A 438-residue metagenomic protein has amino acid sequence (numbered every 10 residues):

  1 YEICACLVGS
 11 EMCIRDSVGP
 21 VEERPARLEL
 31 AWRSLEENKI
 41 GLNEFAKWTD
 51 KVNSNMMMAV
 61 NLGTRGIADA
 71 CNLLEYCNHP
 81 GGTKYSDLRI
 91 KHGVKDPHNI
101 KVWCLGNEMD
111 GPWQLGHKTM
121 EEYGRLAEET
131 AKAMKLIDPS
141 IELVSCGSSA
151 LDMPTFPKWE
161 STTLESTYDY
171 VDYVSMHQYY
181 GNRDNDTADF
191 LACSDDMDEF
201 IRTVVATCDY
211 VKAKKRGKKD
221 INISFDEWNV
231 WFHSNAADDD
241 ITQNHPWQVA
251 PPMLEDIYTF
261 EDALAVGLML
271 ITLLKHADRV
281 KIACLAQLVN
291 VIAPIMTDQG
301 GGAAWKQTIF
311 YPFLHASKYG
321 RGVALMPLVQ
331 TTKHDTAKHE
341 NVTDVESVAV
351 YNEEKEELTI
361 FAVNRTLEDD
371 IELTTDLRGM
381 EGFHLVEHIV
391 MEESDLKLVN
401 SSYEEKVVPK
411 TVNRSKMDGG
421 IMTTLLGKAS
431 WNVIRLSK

Functional and structural regions predicted by a protein language model:
Y1-G9, I14: Single conserved hydrophobic/aromatic residue that forms the stacking wall/gate of nucleotide- or nucleobase-binding
E11-L42, K47, K51, T83-W113 (+2 more regions): Aromatic- and acidic-residue-enriched carbohydrate-binding clefts of CAZyme catalytic domains
F45-W48, G66-L105, L126-I137, A150-S175 (+2 more regions): An active-site-proximal structural segment forming one wall of the substrate-binding cleft that immediately precedes
N61, R89-I90, A131-T155, F200-V230 (+1 more regions): Aromatic-lined carbohydrate-recognition surfaces of secreted/lumenal glycan-active proteins
K95-L115, C146-G147, E160-D198, I221-N222 (+5 more regions): Aromatic- and acid-rich polysaccharide-binding/catalytic face of secreted or lumenal carbohydrate-active enzymes
N222-S347, E353: Aromatic/acidic polysaccharide-binding cleft in carbohydrate-active enzymes
V342-G382, H388, N432-V433: Carbohydrate-binding surface patches
E381-M422, L426: Acidic, Ser/Thr/Pro-rich beta/coil linker or hinge segments at domain junctions
